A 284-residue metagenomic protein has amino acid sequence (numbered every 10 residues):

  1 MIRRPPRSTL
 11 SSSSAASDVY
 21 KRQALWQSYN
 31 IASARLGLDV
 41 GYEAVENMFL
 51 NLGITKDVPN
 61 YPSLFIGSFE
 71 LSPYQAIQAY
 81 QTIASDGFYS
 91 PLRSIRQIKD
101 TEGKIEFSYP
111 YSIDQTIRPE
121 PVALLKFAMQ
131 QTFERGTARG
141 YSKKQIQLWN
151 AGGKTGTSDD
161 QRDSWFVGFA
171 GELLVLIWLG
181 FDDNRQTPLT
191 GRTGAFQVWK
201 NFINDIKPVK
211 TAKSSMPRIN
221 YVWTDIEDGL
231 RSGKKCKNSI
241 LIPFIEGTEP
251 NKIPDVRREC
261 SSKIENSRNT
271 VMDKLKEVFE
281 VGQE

Functional and structural regions predicted by a protein language model:
M1-A16, Y20: Single conserved hydrophobic/aromatic residue that forms the stacking wall/gate of nucleotide- or nucleobase-binding
T9, F69, R192: Aromatic-acidic/polar surface patches that form glycan- and anion
S11, A44, S90-R93: Alpha-helix N-cap and coil->helix boundary residues
S14-S85, A128-Q131: Active-site-adjacent helix/loop patches that line small-molecule binding or acyl-intermediate pockets
W26-Q27, S72-P73, Q78, T82-I245: A penicillin-recognizing enzyme superfamily signal
E43-F49, Y61, N201-N204, E277-E284: Periplasmic/cell-envelope proteins involved in peptidoglycan metabolism and beta-lactam response
W223-E284: Low-complexity, Gly/Ser/Thr/Pro-rich intrinsically disordered linker/tail segments
